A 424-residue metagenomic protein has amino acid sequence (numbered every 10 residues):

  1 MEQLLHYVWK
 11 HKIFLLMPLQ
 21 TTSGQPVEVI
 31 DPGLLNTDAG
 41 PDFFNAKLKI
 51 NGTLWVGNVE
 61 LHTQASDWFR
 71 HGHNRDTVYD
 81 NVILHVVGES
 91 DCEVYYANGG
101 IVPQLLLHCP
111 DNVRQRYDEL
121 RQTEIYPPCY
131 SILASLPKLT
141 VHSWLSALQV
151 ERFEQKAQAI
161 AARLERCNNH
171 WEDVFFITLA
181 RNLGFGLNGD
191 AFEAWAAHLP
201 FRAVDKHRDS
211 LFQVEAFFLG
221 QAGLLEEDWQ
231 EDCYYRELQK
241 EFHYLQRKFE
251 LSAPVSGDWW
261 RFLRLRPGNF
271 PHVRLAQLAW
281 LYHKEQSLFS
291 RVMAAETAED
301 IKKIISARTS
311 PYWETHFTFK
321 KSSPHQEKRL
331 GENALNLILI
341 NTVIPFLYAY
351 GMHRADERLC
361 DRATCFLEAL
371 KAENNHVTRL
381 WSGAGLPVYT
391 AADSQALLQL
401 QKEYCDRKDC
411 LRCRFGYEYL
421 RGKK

Functional and structural regions predicted by a protein language model:
M1-H6: N-terminal "leader" segments that precede or initiate the main folded domain
Y7-S66, Y79: N-terminal ordered "arm"
I30-P32, P41-A46, S66-H71, E89-C92 (+2 more regions): Short alpha-helical segments and helix-capping/turn motifs at coil-helix boundaries
F44, L54-W55, E60, S66-N98 (+1 more regions): N-terminal accessory interaction module
A65-D67, S90-C92, D111-V113, F185 (+2 more regions): Short loop/turn segments at secondary-structure transitions that flank enzyme active sites
V82, V86-W144: Compact, glycine/acidic-enriched structural inserts
L148-A396, D409: Hydrophobic, aromatic-lined core segments that form the binding pocket/scaffold for planar heteroaromatic ligands
Q395-K424: Cysteine-cluster motifs in flexible loop/terminal segments that predominantly coordinate metals
